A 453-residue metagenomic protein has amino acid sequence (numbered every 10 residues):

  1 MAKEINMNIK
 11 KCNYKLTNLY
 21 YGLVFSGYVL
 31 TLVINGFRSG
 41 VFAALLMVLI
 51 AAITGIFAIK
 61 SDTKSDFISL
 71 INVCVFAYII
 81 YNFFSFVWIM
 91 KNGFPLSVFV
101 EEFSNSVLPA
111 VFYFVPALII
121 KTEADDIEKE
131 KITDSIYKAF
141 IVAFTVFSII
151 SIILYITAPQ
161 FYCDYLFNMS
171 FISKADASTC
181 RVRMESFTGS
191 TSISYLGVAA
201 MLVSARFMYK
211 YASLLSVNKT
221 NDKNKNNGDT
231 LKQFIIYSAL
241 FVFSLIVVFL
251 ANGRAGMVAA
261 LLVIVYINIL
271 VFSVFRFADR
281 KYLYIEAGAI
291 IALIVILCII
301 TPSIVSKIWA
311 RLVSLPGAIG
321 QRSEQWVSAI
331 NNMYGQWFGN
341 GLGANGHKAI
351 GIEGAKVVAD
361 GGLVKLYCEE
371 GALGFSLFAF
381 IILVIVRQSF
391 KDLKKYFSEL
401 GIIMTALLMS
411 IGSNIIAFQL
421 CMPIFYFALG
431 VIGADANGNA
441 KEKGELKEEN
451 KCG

Functional and structural regions predicted by a protein language model:
M1-S61, I80-N92, A406, F427: N-terminal signal-anchor transmembrane segment
M1-Y21, I59-S61, T220, N224 (+2 more regions): A juxtamembrane structural motif centered on a specific transmembrane helix
Y21-F25, A52, L202-F207, V265 (+2 more regions): Transmembrane alpha-helices of multi-pass inner-membrane enzymes
V73-F76, I80, P95-K121, S135 (+1 more regions): Aromatic-anchored transmembrane helix interface
D134-D164, S186-N252, M257-L270: Alpha-helical transmembrane segments of multi-pass inner-membrane proteins
I153-P159, A251, N268-V313, N331-N332: A membrane-periplasm/extracellular boundary helix in multi-pass inner-membrane enzymes that assemble envelope glycans
E185, V247, A355-S389: A conserved mid-to-late transmembrane alpha helix and its immediate loop/hinge that forms the functional core
I304-E370: Long extracytoplasmic/lumenal interhelical loops at the membrane interface of multi-pass membrane proteins
